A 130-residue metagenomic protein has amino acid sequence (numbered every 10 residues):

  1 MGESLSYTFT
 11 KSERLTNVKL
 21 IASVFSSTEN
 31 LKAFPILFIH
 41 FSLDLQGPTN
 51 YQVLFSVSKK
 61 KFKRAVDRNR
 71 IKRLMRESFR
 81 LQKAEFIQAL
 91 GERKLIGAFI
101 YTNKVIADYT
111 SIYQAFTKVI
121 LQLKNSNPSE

Functional and structural regions predicted by a protein language model:
M1-E130: Positively charged, solvent-exposed patches that mediate nucleic-acid binding
